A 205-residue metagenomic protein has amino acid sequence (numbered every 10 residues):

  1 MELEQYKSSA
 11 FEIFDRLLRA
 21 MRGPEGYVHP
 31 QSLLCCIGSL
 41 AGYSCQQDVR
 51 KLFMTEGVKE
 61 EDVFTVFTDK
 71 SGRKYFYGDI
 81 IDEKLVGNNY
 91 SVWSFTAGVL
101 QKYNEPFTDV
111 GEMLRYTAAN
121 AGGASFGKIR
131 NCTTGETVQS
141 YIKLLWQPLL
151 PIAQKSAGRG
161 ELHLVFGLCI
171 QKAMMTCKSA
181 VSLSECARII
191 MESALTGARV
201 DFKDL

Functional and structural regions predicted by a protein language model:
M1-L205: Solvent-exposed interaction surfaces and binding hotspots enriched for charged
